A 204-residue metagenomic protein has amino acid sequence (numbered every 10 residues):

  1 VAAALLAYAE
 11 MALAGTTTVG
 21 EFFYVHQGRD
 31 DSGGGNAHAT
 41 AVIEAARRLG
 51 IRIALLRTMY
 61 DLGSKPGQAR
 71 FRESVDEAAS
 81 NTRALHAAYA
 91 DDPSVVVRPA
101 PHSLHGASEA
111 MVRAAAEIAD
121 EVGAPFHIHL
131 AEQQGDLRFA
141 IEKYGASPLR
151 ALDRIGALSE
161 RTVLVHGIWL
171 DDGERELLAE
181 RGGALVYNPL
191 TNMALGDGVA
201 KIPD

Functional and structural regions predicted by a protein language model:
V1-T17, E21-A37: Metal-associated gating/positioning segment near the N- to mid-region
T16-T17, I51, G123, G182-G183: A structural motif
G20, A54, H127, V186-Y187: Conserved beta-strand positions in the central sheet of alpha/beta enzyme cores
F23-H26, P101, Y187: Short glycine-centered, acidic/aromatic-flanked micro-motifs in structured strand/loop junctions that mark active-site
R29-G167: Metal-coordinating catalytic core of metallo-dependent amide/deamination hydrolases
A157-D204: Active-site-adjacent C-terminal substructures of enzyme catalytic domains
